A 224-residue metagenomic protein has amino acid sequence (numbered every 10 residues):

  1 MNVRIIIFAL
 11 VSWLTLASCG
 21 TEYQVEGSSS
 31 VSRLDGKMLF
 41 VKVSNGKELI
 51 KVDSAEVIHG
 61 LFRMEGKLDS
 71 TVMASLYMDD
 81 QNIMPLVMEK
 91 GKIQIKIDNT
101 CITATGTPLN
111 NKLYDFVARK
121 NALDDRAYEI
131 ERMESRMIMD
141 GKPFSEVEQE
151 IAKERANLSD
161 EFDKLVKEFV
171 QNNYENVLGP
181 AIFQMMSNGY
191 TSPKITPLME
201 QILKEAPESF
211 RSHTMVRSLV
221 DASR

Functional and structural regions predicted by a protein language model:
M1-V31: Bacterial Sec-dependent N-terminal signal peptides
L10, E161-K164, V177: Residues forming well-ordered secondary-structure scaffolds
C19-K164: A non-transmembrane, solvent-exposed segment enriched in polar/low-complexity residues
K164-V170: A short, acidic, amphipathic alpha-helical segment used as a generic capping/interface helix at domain edges
Q171-R224: Charged, long alpha-helical assembly modules
